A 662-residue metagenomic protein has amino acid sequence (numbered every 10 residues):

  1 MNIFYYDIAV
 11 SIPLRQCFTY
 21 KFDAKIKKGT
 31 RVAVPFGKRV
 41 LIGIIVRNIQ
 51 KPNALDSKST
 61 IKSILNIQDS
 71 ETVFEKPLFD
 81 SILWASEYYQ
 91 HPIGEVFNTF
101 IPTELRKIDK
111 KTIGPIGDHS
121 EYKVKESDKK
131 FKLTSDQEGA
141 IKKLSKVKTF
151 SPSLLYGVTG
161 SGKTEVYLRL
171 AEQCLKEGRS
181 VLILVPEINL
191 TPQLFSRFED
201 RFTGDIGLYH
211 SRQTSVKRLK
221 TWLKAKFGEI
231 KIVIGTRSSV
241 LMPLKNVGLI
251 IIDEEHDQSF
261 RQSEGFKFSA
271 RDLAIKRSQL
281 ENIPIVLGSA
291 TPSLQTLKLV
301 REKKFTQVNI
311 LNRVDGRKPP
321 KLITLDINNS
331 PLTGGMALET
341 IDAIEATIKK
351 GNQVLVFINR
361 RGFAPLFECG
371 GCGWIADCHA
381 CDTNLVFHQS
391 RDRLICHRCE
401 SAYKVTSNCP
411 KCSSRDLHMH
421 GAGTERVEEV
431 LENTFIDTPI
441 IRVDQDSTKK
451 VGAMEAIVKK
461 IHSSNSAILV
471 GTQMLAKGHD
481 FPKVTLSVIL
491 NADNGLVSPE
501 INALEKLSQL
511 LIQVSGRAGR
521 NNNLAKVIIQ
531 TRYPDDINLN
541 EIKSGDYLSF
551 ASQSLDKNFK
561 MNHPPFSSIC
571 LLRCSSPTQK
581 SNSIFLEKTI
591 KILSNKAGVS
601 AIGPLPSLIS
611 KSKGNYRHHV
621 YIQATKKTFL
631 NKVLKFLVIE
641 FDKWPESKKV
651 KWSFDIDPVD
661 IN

Functional and structural regions predicted by a protein language model:
M1-P152, L322: Terminal, basic amphipathic appendages of nucleotide-handling enzymes
A9, R15, K28, S581-S594: A short, contiguous, amphipathic alpha-helix enriched in charged residues
V40, Q50, G603-T628: Short, intrinsically disordered low-complexity segments
K58-I61, C372-W374, K611-Q623, I656-N662: Short, low-order "capping/linker" segments at domain edges
P102-I108, S653-I661: Long, charged, helix-prone linker segments
K129, T134, T149-S583, K591 (+5 more regions): Inter-lobe coupling/hinge segments of SF2-like helicase ATPases
I440-I441, A597-S607, K648-I656: Short beta-strand elements
F585-K591, N631-E640: Short amphipathic alpha-helices in soluble, non-transmembrane regions that often serve as interface/regulatory elements
